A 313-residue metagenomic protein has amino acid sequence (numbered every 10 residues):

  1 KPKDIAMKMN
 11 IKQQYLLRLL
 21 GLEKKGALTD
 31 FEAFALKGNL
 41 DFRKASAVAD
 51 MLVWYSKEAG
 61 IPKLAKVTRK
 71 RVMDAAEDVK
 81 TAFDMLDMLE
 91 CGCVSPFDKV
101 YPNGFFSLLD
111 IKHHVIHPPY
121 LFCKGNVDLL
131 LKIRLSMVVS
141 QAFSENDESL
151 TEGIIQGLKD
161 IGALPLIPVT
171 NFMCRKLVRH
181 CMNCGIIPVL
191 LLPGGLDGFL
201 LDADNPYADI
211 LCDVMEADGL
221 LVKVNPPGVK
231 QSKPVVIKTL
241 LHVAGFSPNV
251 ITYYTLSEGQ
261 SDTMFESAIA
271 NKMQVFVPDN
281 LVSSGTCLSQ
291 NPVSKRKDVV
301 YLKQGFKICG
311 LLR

Functional and structural regions predicted by a protein language model:
K1-F97: Short, small/acidic-rich helices and loops at N termini and domain boundaries of DNA replication/processing enzymes
K8-Q13, L17-R18, E23-K24, P96-R313: Glycine-biased, small-residue-rich flexible motifs in mid-sequence functional cores and linkers
